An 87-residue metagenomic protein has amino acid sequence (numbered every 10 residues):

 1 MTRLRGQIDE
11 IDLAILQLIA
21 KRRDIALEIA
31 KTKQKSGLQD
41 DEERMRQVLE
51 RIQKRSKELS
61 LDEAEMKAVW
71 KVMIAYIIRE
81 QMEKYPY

Functional and structural regions predicted by a protein language model:
M1-Y87: Domain-level signature for soluble enzymes in the chorismate/prephenate branch of the shikimate pathway
